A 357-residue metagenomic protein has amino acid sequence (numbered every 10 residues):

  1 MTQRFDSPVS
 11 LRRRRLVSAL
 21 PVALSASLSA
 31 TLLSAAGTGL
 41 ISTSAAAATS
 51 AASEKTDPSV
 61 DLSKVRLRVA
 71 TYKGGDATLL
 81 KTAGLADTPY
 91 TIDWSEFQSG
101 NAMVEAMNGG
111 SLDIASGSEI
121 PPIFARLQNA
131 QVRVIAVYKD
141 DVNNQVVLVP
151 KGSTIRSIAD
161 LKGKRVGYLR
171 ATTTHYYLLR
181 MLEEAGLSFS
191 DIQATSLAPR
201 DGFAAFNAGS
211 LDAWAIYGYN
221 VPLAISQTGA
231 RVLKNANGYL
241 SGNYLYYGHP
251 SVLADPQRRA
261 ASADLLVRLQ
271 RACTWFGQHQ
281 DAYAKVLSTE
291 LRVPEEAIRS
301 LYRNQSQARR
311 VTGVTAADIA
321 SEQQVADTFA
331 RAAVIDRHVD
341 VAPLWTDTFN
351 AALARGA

Functional and structural regions predicted by a protein language model:
M1-L32: N-terminal secretory signal peptides
V9-S10, L33-S63: C-terminal segment of N-terminal export signals and the immediately downstream linker at the start of the mature
S18, G163, S226: Phosphate-coordinating loops and pocket residues in cytosolic domains that bind phosphorylated ligands
S50-S188, Q193-S196, D212, I216 (+1 more regions): Short, glycine-/small- and polar/acidic-enriched structural segments that line small-molecule recognition paths
I120, D201-L291: Pocket-lining segment of extracytoplasmic ligand-binding domains
A130, L187, V293, V334-I335: Helix N-cap/coil-helix junction residues
D255-V334: Secondary-structure end/capping motifs
D327-A357: Conserved C-terminal helix/tail region of periplasmic/extracytoplasmic solute-binding proteins
